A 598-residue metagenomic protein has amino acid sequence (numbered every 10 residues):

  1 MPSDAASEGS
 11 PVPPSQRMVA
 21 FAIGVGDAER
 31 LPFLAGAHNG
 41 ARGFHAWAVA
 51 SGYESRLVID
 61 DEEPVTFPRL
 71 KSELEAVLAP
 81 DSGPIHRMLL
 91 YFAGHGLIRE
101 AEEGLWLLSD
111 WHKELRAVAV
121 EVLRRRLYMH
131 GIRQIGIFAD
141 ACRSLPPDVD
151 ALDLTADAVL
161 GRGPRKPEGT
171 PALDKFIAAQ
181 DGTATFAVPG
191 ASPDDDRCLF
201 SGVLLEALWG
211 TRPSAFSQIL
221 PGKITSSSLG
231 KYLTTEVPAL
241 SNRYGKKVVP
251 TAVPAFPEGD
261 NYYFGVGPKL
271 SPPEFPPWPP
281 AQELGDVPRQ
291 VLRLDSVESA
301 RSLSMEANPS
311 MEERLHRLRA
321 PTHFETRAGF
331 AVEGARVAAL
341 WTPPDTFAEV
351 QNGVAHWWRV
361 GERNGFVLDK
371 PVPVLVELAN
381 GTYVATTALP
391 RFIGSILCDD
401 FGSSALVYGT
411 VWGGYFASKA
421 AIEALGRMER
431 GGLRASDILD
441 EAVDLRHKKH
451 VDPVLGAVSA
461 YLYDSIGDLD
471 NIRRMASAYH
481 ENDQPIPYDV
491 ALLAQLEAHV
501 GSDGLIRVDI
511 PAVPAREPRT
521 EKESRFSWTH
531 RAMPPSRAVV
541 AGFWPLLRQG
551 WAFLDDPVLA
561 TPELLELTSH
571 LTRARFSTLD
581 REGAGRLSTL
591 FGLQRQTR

Functional and structural regions predicted by a protein language model:
M1-H316: Cysteine endopeptidase catalytic domains of the caspase/legumain-like
G259, L270-R598: Extracytoplasmic/secretory-pathway proteins
